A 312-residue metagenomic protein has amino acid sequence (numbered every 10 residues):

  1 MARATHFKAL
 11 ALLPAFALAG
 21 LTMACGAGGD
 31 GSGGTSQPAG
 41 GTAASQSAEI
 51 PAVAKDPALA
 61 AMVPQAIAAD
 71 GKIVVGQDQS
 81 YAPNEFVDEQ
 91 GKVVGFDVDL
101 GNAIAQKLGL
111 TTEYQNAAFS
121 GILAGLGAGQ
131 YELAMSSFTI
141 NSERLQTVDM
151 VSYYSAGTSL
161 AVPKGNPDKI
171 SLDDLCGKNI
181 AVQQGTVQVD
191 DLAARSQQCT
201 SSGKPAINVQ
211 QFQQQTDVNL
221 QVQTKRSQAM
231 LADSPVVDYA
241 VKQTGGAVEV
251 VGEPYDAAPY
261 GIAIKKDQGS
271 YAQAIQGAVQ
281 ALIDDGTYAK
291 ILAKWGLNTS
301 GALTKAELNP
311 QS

Functional and structural regions predicted by a protein language model:
M1-L13: Bacterial N-terminal signal peptides that target proteins for export
G20-A24: C-terminal motif of bacterial Sec signal peptides marking the signal peptidase cleavage site
G26-G29: Bacterial signal peptide processing site
G34-S136: Extracytoplasmic small-molecule ligand-binding "clamshell" domains of the periplasmic binding protein/Venus flytrap
Q79-A82, V93-Q106, F138, A156-Q214 (+3 more regions): Bilobed "Venus flytrap"/periplasmic-binding protein-like clamshell domains and structurally analogous long
T111-D173: Acidic, polar ligand-binding/catalytic clefts
F138-L145, A193-R195, Q223-D256: A ligand-binding cleft/hinge motif common to bilobed small-molecule-binding domains
S155-V162, D238, K242-Q280, L297-S312: Periplasmic-binding protein-like
